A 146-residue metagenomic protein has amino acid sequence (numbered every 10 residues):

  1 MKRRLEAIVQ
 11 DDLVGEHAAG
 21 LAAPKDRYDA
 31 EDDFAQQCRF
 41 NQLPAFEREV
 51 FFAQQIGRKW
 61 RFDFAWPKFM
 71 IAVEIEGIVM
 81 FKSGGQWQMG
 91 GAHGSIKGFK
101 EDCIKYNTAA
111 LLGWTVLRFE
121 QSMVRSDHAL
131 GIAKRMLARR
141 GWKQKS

Functional and structural regions predicted by a protein language model:
M1-F51, G141-S146: Solvent-exposed, charged helical/coil patches that constitute nucleic-acid or partner-interaction surfaces
Q36, F64, N107-L111: Surface-exposed charge patches
R39-A72: Active-site metal-binding core of divalent-cation-utilizing nuclease and nuclease-like domains
A53, I78-M80, M123-V124: Short, solvent-exposed loop/turn segments at secondary-structure junctions
R61-E101: Short beta-strand-loop-alpha-helix junction that forms the active-site gateway of nucleic-acid-processing nucleases
A72-I75, L130, K134-S146: Short, basic, helix/turn surface patches
G84-M136: Catalytic cores of nucleic-acid endonucleases
